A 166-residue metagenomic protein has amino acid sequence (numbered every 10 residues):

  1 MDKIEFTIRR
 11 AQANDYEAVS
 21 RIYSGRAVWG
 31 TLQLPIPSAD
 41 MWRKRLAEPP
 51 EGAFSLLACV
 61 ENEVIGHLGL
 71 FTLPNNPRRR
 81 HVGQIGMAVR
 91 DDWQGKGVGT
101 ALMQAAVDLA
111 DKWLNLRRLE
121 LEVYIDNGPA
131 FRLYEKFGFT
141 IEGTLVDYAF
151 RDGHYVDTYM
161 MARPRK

Functional and structural regions predicted by a protein language model:
D2, H154-K166: Terminal substrate-recognition subdomain of acyl/acetyltransferases
F6-R21: A short beta-loop-alpha structural element at the N-terminal edge of CoA-dependent acyl/N-acetyltransferase catalytic
A13, T31-D92, M103-A105, L109 (+1 more regions): Acetyl-CoA-dependent GNAT
R21-P35: Helix-loop element at the rim of GNAT/NAT acetyltransferase active sites that forms part of the acceptor-substrate
L57, G69, Q84-A88, G97 (+3 more regions): Conserved beta-strand segments that form the floor/walls of ligand-binding pockets within enzyme and binding domains
G95-L109, F131-K136: Conserved acetyl-CoA-binding loop-helix of GNAT-fold acetyltransferases
D111-E122: Conserved GNAT acetyl-CoA-binding A-motif
E120-V123, E135, T140-V156: Conserved catalytic-core motifs of GNAT/GCN5-like acyltransferases
